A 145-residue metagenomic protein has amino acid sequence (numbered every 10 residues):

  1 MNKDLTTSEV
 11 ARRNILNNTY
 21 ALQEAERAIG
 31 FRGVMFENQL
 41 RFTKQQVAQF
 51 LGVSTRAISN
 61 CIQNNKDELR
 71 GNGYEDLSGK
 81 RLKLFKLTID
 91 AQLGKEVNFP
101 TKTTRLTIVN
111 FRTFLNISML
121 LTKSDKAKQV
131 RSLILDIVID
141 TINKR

Functional and structural regions predicted by a protein language model:
M1-N60, G79-R145: Positively charged, aromatic-accented nucleic-acid-binding surfaces
N64-E75: Short, solvent-exposed alpha-helical "recognition" segments
